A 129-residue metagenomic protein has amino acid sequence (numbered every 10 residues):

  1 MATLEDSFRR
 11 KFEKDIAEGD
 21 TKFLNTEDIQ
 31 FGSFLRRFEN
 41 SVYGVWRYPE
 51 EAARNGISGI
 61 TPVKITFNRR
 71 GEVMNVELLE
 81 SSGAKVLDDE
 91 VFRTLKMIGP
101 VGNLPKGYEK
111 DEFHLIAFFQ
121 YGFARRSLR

Functional and structural regions predicted by a protein language model:
M1-K22, N40-W46, N68-E80, D89-N103 (+1 more regions): Conserved "boundary/linchpin" sites in short secondary-structure elements
N25, I29-R36, K85-V86: Soluble non-cytosolic domains of exported or imported proteins
G32, R36, N55, F113-L115: Conserved structured core elements
E50-R54: Surface-exposed patches in mature extracellular/periplasmic domains of secreted proteins
I57-T61: Short, small/polar residue-rich loop motifs at catalytic or cofactor-binding pockets
